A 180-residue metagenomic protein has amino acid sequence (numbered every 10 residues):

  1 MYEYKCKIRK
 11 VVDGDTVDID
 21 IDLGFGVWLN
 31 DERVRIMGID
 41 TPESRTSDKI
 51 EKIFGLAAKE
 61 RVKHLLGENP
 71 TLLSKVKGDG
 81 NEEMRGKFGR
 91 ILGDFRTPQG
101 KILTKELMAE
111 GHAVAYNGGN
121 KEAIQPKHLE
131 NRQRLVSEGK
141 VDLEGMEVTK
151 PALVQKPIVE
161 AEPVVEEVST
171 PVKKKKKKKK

Functional and structural regions predicted by a protein language model:
M1-K180: Small beta-barrel nucleic-acid-binding modules, primarily SNase/OB-fold domains and secondarily Tudor-like barrels
